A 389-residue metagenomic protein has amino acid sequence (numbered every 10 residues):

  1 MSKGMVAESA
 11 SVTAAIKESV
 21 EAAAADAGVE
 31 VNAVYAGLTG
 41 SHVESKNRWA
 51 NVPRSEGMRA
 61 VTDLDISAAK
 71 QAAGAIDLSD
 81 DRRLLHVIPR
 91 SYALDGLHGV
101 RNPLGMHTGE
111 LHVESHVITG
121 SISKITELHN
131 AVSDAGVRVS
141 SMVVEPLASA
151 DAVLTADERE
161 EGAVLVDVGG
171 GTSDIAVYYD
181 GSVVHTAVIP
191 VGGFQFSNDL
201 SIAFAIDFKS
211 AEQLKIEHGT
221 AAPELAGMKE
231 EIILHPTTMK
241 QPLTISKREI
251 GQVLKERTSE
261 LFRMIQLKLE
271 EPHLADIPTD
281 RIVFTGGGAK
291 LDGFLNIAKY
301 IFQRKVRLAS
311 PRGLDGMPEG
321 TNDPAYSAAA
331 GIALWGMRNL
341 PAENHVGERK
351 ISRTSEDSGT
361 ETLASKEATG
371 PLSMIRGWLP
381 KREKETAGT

Functional and structural regions predicted by a protein language model:
M1-L165, G193, I206-I250, P272-A275 (+1 more regions): Nucleotide/phosphate-binding catalytic cleft detector across ATP-hydrolyzing and phosphate-transferring enzymes
S2-K3, V184-H185, N198, S246-I250 (+2 more regions): Short beta-alpha connecting loops at secondary-structure transitions that line or flank enzyme active sites
V34-G37, K46, L154-H185, L200 (+1 more regions): Gly/Thr-rich phosphate-binding beta-strand-loop-beta motif of the actin/hexokinase/Hsp70
T39, G120, G219-A222, I277-I301: Glycine-rich phosphate-binding loops at beta-strand->alpha-helix junctions
N198, Q252, E256-R263, L267 (+5 more regions): Feature representing long, continuous alpha-helical segments
I202, I206, Y300, R304-L308 (+2 more regions): Short, well-ordered loop/turn and helix-capping segments at boundaries between secondary-structure elements and domains
K268-D276, D280-G287, I301, L308-N322: Hydrophobic alpha-helical bundle architecture
S310-E356: Glycine-rich phosphate-binding/hydrolytic loop that grips phosphoryl groups
